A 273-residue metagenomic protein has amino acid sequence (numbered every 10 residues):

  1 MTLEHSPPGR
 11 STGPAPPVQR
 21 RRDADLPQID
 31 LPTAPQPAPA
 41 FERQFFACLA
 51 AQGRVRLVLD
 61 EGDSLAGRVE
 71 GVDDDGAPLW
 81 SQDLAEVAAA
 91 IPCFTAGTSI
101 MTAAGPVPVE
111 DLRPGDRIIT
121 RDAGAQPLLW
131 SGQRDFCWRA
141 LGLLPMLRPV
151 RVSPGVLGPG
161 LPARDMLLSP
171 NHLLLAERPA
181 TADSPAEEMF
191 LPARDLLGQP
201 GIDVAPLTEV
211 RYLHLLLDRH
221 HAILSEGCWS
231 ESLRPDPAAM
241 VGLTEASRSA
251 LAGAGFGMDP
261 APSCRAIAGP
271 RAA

Functional and structural regions predicted by a protein language model:
T2-A90, A205-A273: Sequence-level preference for short, compositionally simple segments enriched in small aliphatic or small polar residues
P78-P108: Long, positively charged leader/targeting segments at protein N-termini
T95-T102, I119-L243: Long beta-strand-rich cores associated with HINT superfamily self-processing modules
P108, P127, P192-A193, R265-G269: Short, solvent-exposed coil/turn linker segments
E110-R117: Structural motif
